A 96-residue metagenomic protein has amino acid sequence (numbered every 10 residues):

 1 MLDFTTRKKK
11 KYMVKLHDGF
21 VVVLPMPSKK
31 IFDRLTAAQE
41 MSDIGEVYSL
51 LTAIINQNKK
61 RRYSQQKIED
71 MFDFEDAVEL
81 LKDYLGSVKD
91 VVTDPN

Functional and structural regions predicted by a protein language model:
M1-K8: Extended acidic low-complexity intrinsically disordered regions
K8-K9, F20-N96: Short, surface-exposed, charged amphipathic helix/loop patches that serve as local interaction elements
Y12-M13: Residue-level detector of beta-strand structural context in well-folded domains
L16: Acidic surface patches and DE-rich sequence motifs
